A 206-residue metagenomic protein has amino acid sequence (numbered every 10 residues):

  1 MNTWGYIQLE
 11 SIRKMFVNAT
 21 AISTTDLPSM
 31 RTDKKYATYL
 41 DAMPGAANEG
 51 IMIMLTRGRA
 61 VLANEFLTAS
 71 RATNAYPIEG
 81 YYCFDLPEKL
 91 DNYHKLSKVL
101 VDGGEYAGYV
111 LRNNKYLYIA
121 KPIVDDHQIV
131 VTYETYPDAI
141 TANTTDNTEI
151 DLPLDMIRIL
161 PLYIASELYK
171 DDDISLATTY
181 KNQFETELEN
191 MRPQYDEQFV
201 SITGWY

Functional and structural regions predicted by a protein language model:
M1-Y206: Glycine-enriched, solvent-exposed interface loops adjoining structured elements
